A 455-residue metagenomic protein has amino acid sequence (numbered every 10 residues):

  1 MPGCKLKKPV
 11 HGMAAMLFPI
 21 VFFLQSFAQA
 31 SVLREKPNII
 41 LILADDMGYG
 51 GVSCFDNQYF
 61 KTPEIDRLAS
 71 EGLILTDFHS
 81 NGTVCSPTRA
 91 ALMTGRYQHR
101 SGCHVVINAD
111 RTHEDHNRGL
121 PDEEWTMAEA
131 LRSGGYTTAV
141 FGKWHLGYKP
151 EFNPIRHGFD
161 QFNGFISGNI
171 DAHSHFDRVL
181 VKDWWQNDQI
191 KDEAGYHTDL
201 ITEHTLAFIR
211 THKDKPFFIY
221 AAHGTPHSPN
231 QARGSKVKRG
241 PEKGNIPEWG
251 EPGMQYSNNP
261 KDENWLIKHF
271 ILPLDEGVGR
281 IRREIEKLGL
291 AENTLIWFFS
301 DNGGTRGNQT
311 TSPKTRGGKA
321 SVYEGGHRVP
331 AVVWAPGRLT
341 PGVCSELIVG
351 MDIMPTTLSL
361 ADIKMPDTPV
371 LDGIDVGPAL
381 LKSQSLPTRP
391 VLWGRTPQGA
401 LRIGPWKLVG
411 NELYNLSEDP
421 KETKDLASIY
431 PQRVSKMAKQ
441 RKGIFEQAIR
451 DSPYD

Functional and structural regions predicted by a protein language model:
M1-V10: N-terminal secretory signal peptides that target proteins for export/translocation
M13-S26: Bacterial N-terminal signal peptides
A28-A30: Boundary at the C-terminal end of the N-terminal hydrophobic targeting segment
L33-P37, A44-F60, R67, T76 (+10 more regions): Active-site-proximal cap/lid insertion segments
I74, T137, E284, K407: Residue-level detector of anion-binding/catalytic polar loops
A91-D192, T315, P390, L408: Catalytic-site neighborhoods of secreted/periplasmic enzymes that process anionic sulfate/phosphate groups
L92, K143, E292-T294, P341-L401: Polar, surface-exposed loop/tail segments that function as active-site lids or cofactor/substrate-recognition elements
K319-G325, T388-A427: C-terminal, low-complexity/hydrophilic appendages and adjacent surface loops of extracellular/periplasmic anionic
